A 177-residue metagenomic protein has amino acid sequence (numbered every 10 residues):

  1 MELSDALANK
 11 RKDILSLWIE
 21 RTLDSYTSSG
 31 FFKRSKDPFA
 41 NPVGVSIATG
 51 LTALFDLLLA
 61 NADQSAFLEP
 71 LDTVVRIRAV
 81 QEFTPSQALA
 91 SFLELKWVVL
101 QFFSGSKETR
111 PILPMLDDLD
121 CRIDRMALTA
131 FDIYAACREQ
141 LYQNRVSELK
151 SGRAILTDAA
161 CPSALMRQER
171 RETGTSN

Functional and structural regions predicted by a protein language model:
M1-L71, K107-N177: Core of compact, soluble alpha-helical bundle domains
F67-R78, L100-S104: Short, charged/polar, low-complexity loop and linker segments that flank or interrupt alpha-helical bundles
V74, S91-L95, A127: Long, contiguous hydrophobic alpha-helical segments, chiefly transmembrane helices and signal peptides
Q81-E82: Cytosolic, long alpha-helical scaffolding segments
S86-Q101: Elongated alpha-helical scaffolds
